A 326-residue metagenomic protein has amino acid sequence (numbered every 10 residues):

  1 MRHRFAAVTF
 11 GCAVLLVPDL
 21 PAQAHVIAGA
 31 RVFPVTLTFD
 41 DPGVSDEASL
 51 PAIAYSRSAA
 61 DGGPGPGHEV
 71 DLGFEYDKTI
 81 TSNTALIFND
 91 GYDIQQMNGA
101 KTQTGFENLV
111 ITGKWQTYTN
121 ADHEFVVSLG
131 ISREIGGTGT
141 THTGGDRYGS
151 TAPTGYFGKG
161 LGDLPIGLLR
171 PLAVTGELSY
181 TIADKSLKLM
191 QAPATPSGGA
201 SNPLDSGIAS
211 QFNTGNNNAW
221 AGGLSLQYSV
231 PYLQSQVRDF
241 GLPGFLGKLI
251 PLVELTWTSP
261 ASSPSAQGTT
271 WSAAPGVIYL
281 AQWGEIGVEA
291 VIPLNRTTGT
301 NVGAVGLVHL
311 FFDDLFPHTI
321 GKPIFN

Functional and structural regions predicted by a protein language model:
M1-R2, P21-Q23: Intrinsically disordered, low-complexity regions enriched for glutamine and histidine
M1-T9: Bacterial N-terminal signal peptides that target proteins for export
V14-A22: C-terminal segment of classical bacterial N-terminal signal peptides
Q23-N326: Transmembrane beta-barrel domains of Gram-negative outer membranes and organellar outer membranes
